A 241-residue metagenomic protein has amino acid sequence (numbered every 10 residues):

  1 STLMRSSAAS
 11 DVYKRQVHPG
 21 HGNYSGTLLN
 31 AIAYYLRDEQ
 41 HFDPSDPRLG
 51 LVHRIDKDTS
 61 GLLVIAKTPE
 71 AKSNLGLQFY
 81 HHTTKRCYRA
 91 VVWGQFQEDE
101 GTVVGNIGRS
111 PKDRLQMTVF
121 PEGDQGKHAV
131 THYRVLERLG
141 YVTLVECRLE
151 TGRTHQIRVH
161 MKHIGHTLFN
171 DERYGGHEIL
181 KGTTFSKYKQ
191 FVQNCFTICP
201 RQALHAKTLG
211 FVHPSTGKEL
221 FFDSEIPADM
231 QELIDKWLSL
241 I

Functional and structural regions predicted by a protein language model:
S1-A9, Y13: Single conserved hydrophobic/aromatic residue that forms the stacking wall/gate of nucleotide- or nucleobase-binding
S7-A8, G123-K127, G140, E150 (+1 more regions): Pseudouridine synthases involved in rRNA/tRNA modification
S10, I32, V64, A90 (+4 more regions): Residue-level signal for inorganic ion chemistry
D11-P19, L220-F221: Short hinge/gating elements
K14-R15, P69-E70, G94-E98, T151 (+1 more regions): Conserved nucleotide-binding/hydrolysis micro-motifs of P-loop NTPases
V17-D38, K72-G76, V91-L144, N194-C195: Glycine- and acidic-residue-rich catalytic/RNA-contacting loop of pseudouridine synthases
E39-F79: Glycine/acidic-rich beta-strand-loop module
L75, R153-M161: Short beta-strand segments enriched for Tyr within beta-sheet-rich domains, predominantly fibronectin type III
